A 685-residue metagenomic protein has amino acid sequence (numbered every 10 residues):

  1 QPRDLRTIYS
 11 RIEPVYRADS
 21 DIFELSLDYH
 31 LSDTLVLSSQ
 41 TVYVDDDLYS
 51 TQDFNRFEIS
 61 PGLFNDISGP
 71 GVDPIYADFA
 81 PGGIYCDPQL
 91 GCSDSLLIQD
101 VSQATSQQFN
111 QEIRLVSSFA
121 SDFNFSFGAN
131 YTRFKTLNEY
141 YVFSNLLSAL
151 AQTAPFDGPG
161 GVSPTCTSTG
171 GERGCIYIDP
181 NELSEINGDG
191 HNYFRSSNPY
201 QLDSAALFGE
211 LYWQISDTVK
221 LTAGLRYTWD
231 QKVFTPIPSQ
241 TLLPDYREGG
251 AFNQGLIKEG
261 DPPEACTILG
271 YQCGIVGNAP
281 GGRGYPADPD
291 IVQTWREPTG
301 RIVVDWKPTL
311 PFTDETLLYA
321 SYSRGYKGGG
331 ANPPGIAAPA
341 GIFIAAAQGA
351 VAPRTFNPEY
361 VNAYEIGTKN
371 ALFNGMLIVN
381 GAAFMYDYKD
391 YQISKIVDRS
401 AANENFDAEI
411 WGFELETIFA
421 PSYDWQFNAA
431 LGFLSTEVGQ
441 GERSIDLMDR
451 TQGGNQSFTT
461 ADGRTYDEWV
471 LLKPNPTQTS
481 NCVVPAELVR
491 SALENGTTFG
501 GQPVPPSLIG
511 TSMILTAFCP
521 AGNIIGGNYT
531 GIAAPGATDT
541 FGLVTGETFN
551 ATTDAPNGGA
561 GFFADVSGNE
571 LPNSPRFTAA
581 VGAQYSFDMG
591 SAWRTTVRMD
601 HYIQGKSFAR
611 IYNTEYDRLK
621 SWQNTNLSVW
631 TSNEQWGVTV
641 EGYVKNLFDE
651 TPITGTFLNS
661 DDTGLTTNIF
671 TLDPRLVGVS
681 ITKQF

Functional and structural regions predicted by a protein language model:
Q1, F54-F64, Y141-Q152, N198 (+8 more regions): Flexible, surface-exposed loop regions and adjacent strand-edge segments of Gram-negative outer-membrane beta-barrel
Q1-S126, T132-K135, Y140, I378-N380: Outer-membrane beta-barrel domain signature, strongest for Gram-negative TonB-dependent receptors and also present
S26-H30, V36-V42, L48, Q52 (+7 more regions): Membrane-embedded beta-barrel scaffold of Gram-negative outer-membrane proteins
L35-L37, F123-F125, V219-L221, L310-L318 (+4 more regions): Repeated loop/turn-to-beta-strand initiation elements of outer-membrane beta-barrel proteins
Y43-D47, Y131-K135, Y227-V233, Y322-G328 (+9 more regions): Transmembrane beta-strands of outer-membrane beta-barrel pores
L115-S118, G128-T132, N198-I378, A382-Y386: Structural signature of Gram-negative outer-membrane beta-barrels, strongest in the C-terminal barrel of TonB-dependent
V142-F143, S148-A149, T436-E437, Y602-R610 (+1 more regions): C-terminal beta-signal and adjacent terminal beta-strands/loops of Gram-negative outer-membrane beta-barrel proteins
A382-D387, E404-I611, S680-Q684: Gram-negative outer-membrane beta-barrel transporters
